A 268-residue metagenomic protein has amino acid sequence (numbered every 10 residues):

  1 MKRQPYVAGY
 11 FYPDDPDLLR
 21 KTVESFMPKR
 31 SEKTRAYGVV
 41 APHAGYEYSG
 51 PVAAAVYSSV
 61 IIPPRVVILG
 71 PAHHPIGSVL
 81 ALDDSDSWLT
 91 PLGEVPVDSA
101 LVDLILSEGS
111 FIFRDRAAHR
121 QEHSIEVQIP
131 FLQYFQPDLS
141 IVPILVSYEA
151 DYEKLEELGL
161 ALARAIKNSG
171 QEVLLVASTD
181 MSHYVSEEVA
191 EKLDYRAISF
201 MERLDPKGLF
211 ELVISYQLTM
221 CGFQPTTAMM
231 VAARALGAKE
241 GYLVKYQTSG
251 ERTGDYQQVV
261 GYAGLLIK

Functional and structural regions predicted by a protein language model:
M1-E240, V244-Y256, L266: Active-site histidine-anchored catalytic micro-motif
V260-G264: Short hydrophobic/aromatic beta-strand or adjacent loop that forms the aromatic wall/cage of a ligand/substrate-binding
